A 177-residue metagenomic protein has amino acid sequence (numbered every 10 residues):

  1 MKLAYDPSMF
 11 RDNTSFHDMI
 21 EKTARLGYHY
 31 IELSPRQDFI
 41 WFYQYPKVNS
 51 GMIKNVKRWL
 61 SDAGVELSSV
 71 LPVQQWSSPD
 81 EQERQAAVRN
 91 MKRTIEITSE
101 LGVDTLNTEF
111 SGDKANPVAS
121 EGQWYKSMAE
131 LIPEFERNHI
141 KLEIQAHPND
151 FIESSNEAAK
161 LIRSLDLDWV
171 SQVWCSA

Functional and structural regions predicted by a protein language model:
M1-L3, L60-S61: N-terminal amphipathic alpha-helix/helix-capping segment at the start of soluble metabolic enzymes
K2, S8, D18, Y30-Q37 (+2 more regions): Acidic/histidine-rich catalytic cores of soluble enzymes
A4-R11, L26, N107-E109: Short, conserved structural micro-motifs that define repeat-unit consensus positions and nucleotide-binding loops
D6-I20, K47-I53, A87-R89: N-terminal-biased segments
R11-D12, D113-N116, N149-D150: Glycine-/small-residue-rich active-site loops that bind phosphorylated ligands and cofactors
T14-D18, Q82, A119-K126, E153-E157: Generic recognition of short, well-ordered alpha-helical segments
Y28-A129, N138-K141: Structural motif corresponding to the early beta-alpha repeats
